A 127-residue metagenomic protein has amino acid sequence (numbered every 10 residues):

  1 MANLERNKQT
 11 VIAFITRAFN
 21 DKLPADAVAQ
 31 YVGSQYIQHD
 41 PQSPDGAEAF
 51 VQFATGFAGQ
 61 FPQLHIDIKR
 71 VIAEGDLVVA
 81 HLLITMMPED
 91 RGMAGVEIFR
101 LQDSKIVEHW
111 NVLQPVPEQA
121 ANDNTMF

Functional and structural regions predicted by a protein language model:
M1-F127: C-terminal and inter-domain tail/linker signature
